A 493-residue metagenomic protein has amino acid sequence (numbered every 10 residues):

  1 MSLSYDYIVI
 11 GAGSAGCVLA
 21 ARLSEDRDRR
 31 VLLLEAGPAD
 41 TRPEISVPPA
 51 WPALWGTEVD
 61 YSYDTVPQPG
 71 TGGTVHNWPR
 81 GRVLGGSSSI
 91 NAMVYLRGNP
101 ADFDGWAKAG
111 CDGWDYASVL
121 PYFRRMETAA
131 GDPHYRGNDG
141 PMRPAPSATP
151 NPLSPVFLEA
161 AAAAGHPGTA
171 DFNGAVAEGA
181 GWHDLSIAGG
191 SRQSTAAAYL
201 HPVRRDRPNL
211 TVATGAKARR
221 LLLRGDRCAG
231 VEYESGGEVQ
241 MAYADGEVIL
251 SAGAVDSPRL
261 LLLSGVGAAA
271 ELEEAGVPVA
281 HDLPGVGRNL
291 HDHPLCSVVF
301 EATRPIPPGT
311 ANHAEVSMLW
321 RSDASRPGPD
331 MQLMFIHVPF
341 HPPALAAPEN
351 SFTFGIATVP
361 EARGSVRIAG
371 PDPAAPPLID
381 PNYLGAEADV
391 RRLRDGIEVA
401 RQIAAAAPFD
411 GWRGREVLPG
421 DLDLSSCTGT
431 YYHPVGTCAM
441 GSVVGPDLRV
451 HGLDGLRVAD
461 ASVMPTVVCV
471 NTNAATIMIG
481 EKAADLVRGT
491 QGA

Functional and structural regions predicted by a protein language model:
M1-A493: N-terminal redox-cofactor-binding region of secreted/periplasmic oxidoreductases
